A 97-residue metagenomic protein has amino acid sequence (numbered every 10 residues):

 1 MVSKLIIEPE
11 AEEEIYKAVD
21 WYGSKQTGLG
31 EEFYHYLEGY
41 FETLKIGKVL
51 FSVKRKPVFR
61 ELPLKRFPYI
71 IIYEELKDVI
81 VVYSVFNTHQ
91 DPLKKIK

Functional and structural regions predicted by a protein language model:
M1-R60, L76, P92: Basic, Lys/Arg-enriched alpha-helical interface segments
R66: Glycine-rich phosphate-binding loop
Y69-I70, E74-K97: Enriched for short, Lys/Arg-rich terminal
